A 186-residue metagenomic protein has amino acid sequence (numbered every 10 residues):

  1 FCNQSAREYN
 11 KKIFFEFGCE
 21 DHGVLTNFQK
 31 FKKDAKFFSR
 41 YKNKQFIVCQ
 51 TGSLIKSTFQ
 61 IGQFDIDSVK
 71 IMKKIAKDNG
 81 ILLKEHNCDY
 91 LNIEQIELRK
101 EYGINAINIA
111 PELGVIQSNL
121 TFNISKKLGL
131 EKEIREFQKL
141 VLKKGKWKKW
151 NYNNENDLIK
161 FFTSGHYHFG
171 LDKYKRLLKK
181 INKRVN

Functional and structural regions predicted by a protein language model:
F1-K74, G80-L82, C88, E97: Helix-rich catalytic cores of soluble enzyme domains
D78-Y90, E94-N186: Flexible, acidic glycine-rich loops studded with aromatic residues
